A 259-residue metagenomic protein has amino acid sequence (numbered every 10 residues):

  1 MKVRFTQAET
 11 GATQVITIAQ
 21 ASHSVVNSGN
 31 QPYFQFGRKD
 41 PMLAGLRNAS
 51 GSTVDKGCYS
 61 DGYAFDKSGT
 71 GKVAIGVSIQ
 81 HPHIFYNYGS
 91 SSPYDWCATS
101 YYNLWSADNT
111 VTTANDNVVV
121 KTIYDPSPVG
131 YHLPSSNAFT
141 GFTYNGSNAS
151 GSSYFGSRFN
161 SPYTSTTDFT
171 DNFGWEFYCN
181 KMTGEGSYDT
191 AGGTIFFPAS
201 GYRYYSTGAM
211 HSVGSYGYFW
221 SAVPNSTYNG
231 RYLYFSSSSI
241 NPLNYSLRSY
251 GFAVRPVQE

Functional and structural regions predicted by a protein language model:
M1-K121, S147, N225, R248 (+2 more regions): Short, compositionally biased
V25, P82, S90-E259: C-terminal, surface-exposed recognition/capping segments
